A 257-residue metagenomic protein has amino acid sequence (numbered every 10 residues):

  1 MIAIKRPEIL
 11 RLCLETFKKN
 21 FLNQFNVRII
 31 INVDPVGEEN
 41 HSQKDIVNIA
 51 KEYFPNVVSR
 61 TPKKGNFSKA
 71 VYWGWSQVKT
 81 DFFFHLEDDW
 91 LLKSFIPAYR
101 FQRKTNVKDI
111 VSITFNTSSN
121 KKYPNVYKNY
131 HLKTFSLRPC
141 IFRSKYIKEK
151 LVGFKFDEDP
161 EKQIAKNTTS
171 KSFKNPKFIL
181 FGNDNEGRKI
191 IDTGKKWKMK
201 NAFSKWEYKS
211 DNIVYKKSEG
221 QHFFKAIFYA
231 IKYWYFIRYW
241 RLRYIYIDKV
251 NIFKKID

Functional and structural regions predicted by a protein language model:
R6-F21: Short, well-formed alpha-helical segments that are part of the catalytic scaffolds of diverse glycosyltransferases
L12-C13, E149-D257: C-terminal catalytic/acceptor-binding lobe
K18-S59: Acidic donor-binding segment of Leloir-type glycosyltransferases
P62-A70: A short, glycine-/small-residue-rich helix N-cap motif at loop->alpha-helix starts within glycosyltransferase
Y72-F82: Active-site nucleotide-sugar/metal-binding loop of Leloir-type enzymes
K79-T80, T134-L151: Conserved nucleotide-sugar donor-binding and metal-coordinating catalytic region shared by glycosyltransferases
D81-L91: Short beta-strand-to-loop acidic/aromatic patch adjacent to the donor-nucleotide binding site
F95-T117: Conserved donor-nucleotide/metal-binding helix-loop-beta segment in metal-dependent transferases, i.e., the alpha-helix
